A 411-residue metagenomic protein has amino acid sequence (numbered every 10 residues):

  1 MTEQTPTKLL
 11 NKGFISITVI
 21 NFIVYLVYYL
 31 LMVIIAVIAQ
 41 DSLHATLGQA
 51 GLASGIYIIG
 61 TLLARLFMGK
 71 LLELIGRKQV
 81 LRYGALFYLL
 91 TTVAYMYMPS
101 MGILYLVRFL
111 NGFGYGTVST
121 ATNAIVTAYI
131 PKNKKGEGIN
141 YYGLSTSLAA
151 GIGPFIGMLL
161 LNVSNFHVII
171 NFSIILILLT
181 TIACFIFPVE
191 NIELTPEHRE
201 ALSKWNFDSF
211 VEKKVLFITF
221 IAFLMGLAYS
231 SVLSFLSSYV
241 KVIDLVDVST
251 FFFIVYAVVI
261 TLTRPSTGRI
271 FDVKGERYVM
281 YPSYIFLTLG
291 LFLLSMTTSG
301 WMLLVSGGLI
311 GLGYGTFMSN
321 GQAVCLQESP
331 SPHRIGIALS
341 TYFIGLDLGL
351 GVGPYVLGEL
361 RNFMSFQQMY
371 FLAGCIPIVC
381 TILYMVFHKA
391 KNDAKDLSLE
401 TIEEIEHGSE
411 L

Functional and structural regions predicted by a protein language model:
T2-N11, E190-I218, I402-L411: Juxtamembrane intracellular "pre-TM" segments in multi-pass secondary transporters
K12-L43, G48-G51, G226-Y239: Helix-loop boundary and gating motifs at the non-cytosolic
I58-L62, L66, A150-G151, A257-P265 (+1 more regions): Residue-level signature of mid-helix packing/kink "hotspots" within the transmembrane helices of 12-pass Major
L63-P99: Conserved MFS/SLC helix-loop-helix module at the cytosolic interface between two early adjacent transmembrane helices
Q79-V93, Y278-L293: Structural signature of the two symmetry-related core transmembrane helices
F109-S145: Cytoplasmic helix-loop-helix junction between adjacent transmembrane helices in 12-TM secondary transporters
T117-I130, T316-P330: Intracellular juxtamembrane helix-capping segments at the cytosolic ends of symmetry-related transmembrane helices
I175-T195, L383-H388: C-terminal membrane-cytosol helix-exit motif in multi-pass small-molecule transporters
